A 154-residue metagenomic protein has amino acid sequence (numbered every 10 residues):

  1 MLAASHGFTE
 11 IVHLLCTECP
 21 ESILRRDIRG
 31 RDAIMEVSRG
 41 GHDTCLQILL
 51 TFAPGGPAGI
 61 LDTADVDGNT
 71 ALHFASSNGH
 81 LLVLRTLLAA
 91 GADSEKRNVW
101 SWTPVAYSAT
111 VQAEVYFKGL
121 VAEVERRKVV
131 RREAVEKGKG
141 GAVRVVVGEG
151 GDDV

Functional and structural regions predicted by a protein language model:
M1-R26, D32: Extreme N-terminal targeting and regulatory segments of eukaryotic proteins
H13-S22, Q47-G59, R85-A92, L120-V124: Ankyrin repeat domain, specifically the short helix-to-loop turn at the C-terminus of the second helix of each repeat
D27-R31, M35-D65: Alpha-helical adaptor scaffolds
A90, V99, T103-V154: Ankyrin-repeat-protein effector appendages
